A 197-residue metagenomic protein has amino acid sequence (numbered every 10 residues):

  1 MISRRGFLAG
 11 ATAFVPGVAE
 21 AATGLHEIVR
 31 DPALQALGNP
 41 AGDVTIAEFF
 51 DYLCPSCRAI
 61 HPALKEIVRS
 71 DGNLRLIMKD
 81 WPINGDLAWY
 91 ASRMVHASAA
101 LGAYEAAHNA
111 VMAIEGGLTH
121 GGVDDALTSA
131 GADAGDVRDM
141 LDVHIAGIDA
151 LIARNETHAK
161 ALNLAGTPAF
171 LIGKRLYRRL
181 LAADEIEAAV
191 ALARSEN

Functional and structural regions predicted by a protein language model:
M1-V15: N-terminal secretory signal peptides and thylakoid transit peptides that target proteins across membranes
I2, G6, S129-N197: C-terminal cap of thioredoxin/glutaredoxin-like
A19-A21: Boundary at the C-terminal end of the N-terminal hydrophobic targeting segment
T23, V29, N163-G166: A short, compositionally biased
H26-V44: A short beta-strand-turn-helix
R30-Q35, H61-A63, E156-T157: A generic local structural motif
A47-L53, R58-T128, A165, E196: Structural alpha/beta surface segment adjacent to cysteine/selenocysteine redox centers across thiol/disulfide enzymes
